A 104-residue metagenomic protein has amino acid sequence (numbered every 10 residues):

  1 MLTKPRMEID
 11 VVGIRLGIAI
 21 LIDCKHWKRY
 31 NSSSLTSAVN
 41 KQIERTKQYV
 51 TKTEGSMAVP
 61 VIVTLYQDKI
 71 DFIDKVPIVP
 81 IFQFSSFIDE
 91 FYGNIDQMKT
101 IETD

Functional and structural regions predicted by a protein language model:
M1-D104: Intrinsically disordered, low-complexity Ser/Thr/Pro/Gly-rich regulatory segments
